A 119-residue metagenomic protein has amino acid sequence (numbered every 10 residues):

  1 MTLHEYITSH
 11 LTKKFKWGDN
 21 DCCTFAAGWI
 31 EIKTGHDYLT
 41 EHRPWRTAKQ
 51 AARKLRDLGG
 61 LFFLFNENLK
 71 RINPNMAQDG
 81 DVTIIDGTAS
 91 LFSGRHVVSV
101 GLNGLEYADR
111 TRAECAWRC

Functional and structural regions predicted by a protein language model:
H4-K14: Generic N-terminal amphipathic, Lys/Arg-enriched alpha-helix
K14-T34: Active-site nucleophilic cysteine motif
D19-D21, H42, G59: Solvent-exposed, flexible loop/coil residues
D21, D37, D79-D81: Acidic side chains
D37-W45: Short acidic alpha-helical/loop segments enriched in Asp/Glu that coordinate divalent cations
A48-Y107: ...with weaker cross-activation on analogous glycine-rich loops/strands in unrelated enzymes
Y107-C119: Protruding loop/beta-arch "assembly-hinge" segments enriched in small, turn-prone residues
